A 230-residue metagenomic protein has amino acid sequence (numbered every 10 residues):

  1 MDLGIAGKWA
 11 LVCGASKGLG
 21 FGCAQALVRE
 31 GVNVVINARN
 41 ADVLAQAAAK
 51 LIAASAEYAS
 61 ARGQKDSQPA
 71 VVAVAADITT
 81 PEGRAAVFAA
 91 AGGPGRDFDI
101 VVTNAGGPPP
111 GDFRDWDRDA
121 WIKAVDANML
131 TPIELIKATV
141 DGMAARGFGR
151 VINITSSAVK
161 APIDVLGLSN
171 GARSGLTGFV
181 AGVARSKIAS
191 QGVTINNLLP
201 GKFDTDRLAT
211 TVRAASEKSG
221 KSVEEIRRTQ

Functional and structural regions predicted by a protein language model:
W9, S16-G18: Conserved glycine-rich cofactor-binding loop
V32-A47: Conserved glycine-rich Rossmann-like NAD(P)H-binding loop of the short-chain dehydrogenase/reductase
A41-D42, A75-A86, R118: The beta1-alpha1 cofactor-binding region of Rossmann-like NAD(H)/NADP(H)-dependent oxidoreductases
N104-P109: Conserved NAD(P)H cofactor-binding loop of Rossmann-fold oxidoreductase domains
D112-R114, A120-V125, V151: Substrate-binding pocket helix/loop in short-chain dehydrogenase/reductase
I136-K137, A181: A short, exposed helix-loop element centered on a Lys and neighboring polar residues
R150-G175, V180-A189, G201-F203: Catalytic loop of short-chain dehydrogenase/reductase
